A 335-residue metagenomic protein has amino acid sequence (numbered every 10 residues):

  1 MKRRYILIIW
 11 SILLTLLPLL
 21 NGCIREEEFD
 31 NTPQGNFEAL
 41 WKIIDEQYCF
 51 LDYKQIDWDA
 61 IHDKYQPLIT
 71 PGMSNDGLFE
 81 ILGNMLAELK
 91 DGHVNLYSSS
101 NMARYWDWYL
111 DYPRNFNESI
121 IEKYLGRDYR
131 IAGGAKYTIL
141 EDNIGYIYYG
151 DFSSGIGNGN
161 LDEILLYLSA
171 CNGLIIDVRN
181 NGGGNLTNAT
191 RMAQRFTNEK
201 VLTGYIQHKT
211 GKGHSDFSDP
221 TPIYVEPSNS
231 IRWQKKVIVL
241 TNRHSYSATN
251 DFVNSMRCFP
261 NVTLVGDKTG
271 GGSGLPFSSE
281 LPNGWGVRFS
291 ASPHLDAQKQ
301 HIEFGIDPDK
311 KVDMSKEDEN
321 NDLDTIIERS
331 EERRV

Functional and structural regions predicted by a protein language model:
M1, W10-L14, D52-Q55, D59 (+4 more regions): Low-complexity, intrinsically disordered regions enriched in charged/polar residues
M1-D30: Bacterial Sec-dependent N-terminal signal peptides
I6, L13, I131-G133, G274: Short beta-strand-initiation
I6-L7, D162, D251: Hydrophobic alpha-helical segments, principally membrane-spanning helices and signal/leader peptides
L17, L168-A170, I231: Alpha-helix termination/capping residues and helix-transition junctions
G22-H208, H214-P222, K236, G286 (+1 more regions): Flexible, low-complexity junctional segments that flank or bridge functional domains
I24-E38, D76, I144, G182-R334: C-terminal "post-core" interaction segments
